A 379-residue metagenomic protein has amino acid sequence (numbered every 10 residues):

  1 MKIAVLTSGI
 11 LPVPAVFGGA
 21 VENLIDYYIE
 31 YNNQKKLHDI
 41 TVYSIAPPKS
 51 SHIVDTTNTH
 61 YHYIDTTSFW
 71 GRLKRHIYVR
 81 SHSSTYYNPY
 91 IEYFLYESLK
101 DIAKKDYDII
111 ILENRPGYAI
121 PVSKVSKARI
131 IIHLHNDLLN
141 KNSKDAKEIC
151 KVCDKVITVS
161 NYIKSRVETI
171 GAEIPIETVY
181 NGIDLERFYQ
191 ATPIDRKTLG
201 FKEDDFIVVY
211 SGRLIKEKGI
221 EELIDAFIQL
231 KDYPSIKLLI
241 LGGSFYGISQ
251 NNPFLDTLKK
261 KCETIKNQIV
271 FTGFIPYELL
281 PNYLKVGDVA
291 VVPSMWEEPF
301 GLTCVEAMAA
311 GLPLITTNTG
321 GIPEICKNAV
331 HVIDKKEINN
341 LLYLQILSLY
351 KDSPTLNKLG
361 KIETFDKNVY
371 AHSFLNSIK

Functional and structural regions predicted by a protein language model:
P89-Y93, E337, K351-K379: A charged, aromatic-enriched C-terminal amphipathic alpha-helix characteristic of glycosyltransferases across folds
K124, N252-I275: Nucleotide-activated donor-binding/catalytic signature segment of Leloir-type glycosyltransferases, i.e., the conserved
N142-D145, S165-E168, I183-T198: Acidic anion/phosphate-binding donor-loop and adjacent secondary structure in glycosyltransferase catalytic cores
I157, K202-K218, I224-F227, L239: Conserved donor-binding/catalytic core segment of Leloir-type glycosyltransferases
K237-D256: Glycosyltransferase donor-sugar binding loop
K285-P299: Acidic donor-binding loop of glycosyltransferase active sites
P313-T316: Short hydrophobic beta-strand element within catalytic cores of glycosyltransferases and related nucleotide-activated
P323-S348: Change "using UDP/GDP/dTDP sugars" to "using nucleotide sugars
